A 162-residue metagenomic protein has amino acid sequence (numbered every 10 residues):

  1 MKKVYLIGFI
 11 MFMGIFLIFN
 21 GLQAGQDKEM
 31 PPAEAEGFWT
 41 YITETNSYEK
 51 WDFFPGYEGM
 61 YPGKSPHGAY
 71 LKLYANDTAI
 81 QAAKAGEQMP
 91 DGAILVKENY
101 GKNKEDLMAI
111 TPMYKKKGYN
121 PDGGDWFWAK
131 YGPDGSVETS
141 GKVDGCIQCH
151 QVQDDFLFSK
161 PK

Functional and structural regions predicted by a protein language model:
M1-V4: Positively charged n-region of N-terminal signal peptides that target proteins for export
G8-I18: Bacterial N-terminal signal peptides
N20-A24: Sec/Tat signal peptide C-region and signal peptidase I cleavage site
G25-K50, F54-Y61, H67, I80-K162: Sequence context surrounding c-type heme c attachment/ligation sites in exported
H67, L71-D77: Sequence-specific dsDNA recognition surfaces
